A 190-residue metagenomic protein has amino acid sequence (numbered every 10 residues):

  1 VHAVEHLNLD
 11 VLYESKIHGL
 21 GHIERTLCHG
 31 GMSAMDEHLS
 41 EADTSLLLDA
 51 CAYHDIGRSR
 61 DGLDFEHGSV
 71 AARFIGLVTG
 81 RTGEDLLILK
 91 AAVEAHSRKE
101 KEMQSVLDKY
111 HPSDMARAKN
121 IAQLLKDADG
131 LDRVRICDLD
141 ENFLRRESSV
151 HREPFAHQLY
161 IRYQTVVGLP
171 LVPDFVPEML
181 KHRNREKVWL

Functional and structural regions predicted by a protein language model:
V1-L9: Short alpha-helical hairpin
H2, L46, I88, A92 (+2 more regions): Exposed alpha-helical structural elements
V11-S40, Y53, R81, R98-L190: Divalent metal-dependent phosphate-bond-processing catalytic cores, especially two-metal-ion Mg2+/Mn2+ enzymes that act
G21, G62, E66, E84: A short glycine-/small-residue-rich loop at the edge of a beta-strand within enzyme catalytic domains
G31, A72-T79: Amphipathic alpha-helical segments within well-ordered protein domains
A42-G62, H67-A71, I75, L89-K99 (+1 more regions): His-Asp-centered metal-binding catalytic motifs of divalent-metal-dependent phosphohydrolases/nucleases
T79-D85: Short helix-capping segments at alpha-helix termini
